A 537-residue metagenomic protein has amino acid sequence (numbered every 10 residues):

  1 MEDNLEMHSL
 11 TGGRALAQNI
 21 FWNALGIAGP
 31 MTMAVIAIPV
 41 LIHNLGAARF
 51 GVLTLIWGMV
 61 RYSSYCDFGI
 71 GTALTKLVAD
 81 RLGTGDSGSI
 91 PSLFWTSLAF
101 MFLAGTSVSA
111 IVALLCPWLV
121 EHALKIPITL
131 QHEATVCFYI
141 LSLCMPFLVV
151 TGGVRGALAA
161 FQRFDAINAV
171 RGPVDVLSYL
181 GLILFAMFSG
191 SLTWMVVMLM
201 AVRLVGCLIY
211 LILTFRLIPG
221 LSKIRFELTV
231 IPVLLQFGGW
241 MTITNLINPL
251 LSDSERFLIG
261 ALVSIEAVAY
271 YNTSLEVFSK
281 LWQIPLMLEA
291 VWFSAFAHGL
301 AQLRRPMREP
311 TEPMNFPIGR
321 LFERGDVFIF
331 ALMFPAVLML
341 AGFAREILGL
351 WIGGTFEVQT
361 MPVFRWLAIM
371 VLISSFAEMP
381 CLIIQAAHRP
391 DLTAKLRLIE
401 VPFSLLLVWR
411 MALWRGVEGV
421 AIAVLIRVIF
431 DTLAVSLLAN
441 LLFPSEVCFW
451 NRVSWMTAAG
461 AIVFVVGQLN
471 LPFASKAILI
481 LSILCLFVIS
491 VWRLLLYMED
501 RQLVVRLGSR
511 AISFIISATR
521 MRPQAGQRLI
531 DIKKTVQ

Functional and structural regions predicted by a protein language model:
E2-L16, T193, L199, L208-S252 (+3 more regions): Interhelical loop/hinge segments that connect adjacent transmembrane helices in multipass membrane
E2-M7, S445, V465-Q537: Membrane-proximal transmembrane or re-entrant/amphipathic helices at the cytosolic face
A15-D80, F100, G105-A113, C144 (+3 more regions): Signature of the first transmembrane helix
A17, L143-P173, L184, F188-T193 (+3 more regions): Membrane-interface junctions at transmembrane-helix termini in multi-pass inner-membrane proteins
Q18-A34, M198-G206, Y210, T214 (+4 more regions): Transmembrane helical elements of multi-pass membrane transporters/channels
F68-T84, A159-A160, I218, F278-D326 (+2 more regions): Helix-loop junctions and terminal segments of transmembrane helices in multi-pass membrane transport/translocation
C116-I140, E323, A331, L338-L372: Interfacial segments at transmembrane-helix termini and the short loops linking adjacent helices
N168-R216, Q236-F237, L398-S404, V417-L438 (+1 more regions): Hydrophobic alpha-helical transmembrane segments
